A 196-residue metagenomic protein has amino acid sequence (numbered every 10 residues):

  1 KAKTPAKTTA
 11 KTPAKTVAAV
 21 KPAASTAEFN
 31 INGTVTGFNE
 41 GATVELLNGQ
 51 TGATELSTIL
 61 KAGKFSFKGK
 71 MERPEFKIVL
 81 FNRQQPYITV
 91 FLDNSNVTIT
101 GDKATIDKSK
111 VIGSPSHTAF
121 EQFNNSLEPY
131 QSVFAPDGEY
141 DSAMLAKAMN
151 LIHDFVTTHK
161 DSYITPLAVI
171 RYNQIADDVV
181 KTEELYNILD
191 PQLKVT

Functional and structural regions predicted by a protein language model:
K1-D154: A non-transmembrane, solvent-exposed segment enriched in polar/low-complexity residues
N124-S132, D161-R171: Amphipathic alpha-helical repeat scaffolds of TPR domains
D137, N173-D177: Short coil/turn linking the two alpha-helices of tandem helical-hairpin repeats
M149-N150, Y163, E183-E184: A generic alpha-helix surface/boundary motif
D154-L167, V179: Short, charge-rich amphipathic alpha-helical segments embedded in non-transmembrane helical bundles/solenoids
T158-S162, I175, Q192-T196: Short solvent-exposed coil/turn linkers within tandem alpha-helical repeat scaffolds
D178-T196: N-proximal helix/coil linker or "cap" segments that precede and/or mark the start of modular domains
